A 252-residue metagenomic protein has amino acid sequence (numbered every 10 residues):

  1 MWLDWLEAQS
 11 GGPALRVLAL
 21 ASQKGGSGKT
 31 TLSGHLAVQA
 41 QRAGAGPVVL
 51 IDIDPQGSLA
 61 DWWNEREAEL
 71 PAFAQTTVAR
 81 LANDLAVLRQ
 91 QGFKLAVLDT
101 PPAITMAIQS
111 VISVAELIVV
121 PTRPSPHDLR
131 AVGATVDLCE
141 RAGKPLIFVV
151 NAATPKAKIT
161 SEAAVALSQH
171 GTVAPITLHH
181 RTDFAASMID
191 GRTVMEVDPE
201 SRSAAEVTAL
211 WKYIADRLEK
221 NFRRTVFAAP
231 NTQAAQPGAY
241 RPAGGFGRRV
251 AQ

Functional and structural regions predicted by a protein language model:
M1-A19: Extreme N-terminal, non-catalytic leader segments that precede Walker-type/kinase nucleotide-binding cores
A14-P55: Walker A/P-loop phosphate-binding motif and the immediately C-terminal alpha-helix
A43, V49-K94: Nucleotide-state-sensitive switch-loop elements of NTP-binding domains
D54, L88-I108, R123: Switch II (G3) loop of P-loop NTPases
I112-V132, T154-K156: Conserved Switch II/interswitch segment of TRAFAC-class P-loop GTPases
L129-N151: Conserved C-terminal guanine-recognition region of P-loop GTPase G domains, centered on the G4
T154, A164-R192: Beta-strand-loop-alpha "switch" segments that mediate conformational coupling across diverse proteins
M188-A209: C-terminal boundary of histidine-terminating zinc-finger modules
